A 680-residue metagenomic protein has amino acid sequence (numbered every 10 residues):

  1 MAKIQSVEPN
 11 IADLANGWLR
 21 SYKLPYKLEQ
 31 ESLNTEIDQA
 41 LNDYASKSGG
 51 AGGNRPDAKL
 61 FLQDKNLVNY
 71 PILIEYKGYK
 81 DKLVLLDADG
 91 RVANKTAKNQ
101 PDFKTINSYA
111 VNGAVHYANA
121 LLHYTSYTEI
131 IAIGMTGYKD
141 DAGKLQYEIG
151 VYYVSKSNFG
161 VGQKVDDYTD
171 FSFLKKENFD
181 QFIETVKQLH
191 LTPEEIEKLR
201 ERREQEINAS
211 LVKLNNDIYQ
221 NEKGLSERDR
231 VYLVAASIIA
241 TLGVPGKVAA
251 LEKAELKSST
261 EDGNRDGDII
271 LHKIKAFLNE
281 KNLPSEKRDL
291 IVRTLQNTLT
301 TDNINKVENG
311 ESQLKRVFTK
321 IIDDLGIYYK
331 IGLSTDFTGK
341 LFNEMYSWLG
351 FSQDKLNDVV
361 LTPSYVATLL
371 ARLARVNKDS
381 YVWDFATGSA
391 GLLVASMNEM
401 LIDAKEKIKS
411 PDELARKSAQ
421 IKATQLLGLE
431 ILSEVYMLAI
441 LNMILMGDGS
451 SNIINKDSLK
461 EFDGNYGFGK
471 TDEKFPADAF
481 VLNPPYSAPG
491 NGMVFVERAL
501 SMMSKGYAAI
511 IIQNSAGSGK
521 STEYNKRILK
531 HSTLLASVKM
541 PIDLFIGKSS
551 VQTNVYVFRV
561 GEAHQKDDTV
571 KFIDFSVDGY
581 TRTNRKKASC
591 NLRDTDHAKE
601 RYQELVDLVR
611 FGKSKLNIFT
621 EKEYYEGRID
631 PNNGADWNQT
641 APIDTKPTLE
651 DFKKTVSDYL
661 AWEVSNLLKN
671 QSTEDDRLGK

Functional and structural regions predicted by a protein language model:
M1-I131, T136-G150: A short, conserved, highly charged catalytic patch centered on acidic carboxylates
D13, V212, R228-A236, T319 (+8 more regions): Non-catalytic, well-ordered alpha-helical scaffold segments
Y70, E129, D379, P476-A477 (+1 more regions): Local beta-strand N-terminus motif with an aromatic residue
Y79-K82, D167-F179, G467-F468, D472-K680: A conserved structural/catalytic subdomain of Rossmann-like adenosyl-cofactor enzymes
D87-N99, Q205-L225, I321-G326: Short amphipathic alpha-helical segments and their helix-coil junctions
F179-G246: Non-catalytic accessory regions of SAM-dependent methyltransferases
A235-I239, G243-G350: Long recognition/docking surfaces used for binding and targeting
N357-L482, P489, K505-G506, N514-S515: Conserved S-adenosyl-L-methionine
